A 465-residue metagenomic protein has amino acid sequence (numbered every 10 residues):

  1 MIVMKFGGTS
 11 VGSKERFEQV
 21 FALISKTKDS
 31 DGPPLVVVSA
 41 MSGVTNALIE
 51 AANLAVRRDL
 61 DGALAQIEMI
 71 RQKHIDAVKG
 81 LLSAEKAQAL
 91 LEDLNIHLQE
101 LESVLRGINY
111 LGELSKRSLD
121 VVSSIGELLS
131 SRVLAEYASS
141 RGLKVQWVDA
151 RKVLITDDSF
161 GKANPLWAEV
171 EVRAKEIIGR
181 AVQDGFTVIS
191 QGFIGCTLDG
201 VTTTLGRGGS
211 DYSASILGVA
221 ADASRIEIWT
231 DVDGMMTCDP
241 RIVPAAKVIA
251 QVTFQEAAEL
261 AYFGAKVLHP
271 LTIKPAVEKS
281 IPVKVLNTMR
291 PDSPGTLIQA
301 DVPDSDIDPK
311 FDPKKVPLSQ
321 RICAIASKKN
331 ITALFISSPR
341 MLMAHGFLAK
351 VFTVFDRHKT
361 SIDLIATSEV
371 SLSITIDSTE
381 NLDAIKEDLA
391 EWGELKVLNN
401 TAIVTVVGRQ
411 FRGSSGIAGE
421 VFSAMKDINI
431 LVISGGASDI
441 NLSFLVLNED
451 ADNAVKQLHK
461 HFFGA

Functional and structural regions predicted by a protein language model:
M1-L268, I273, V446-L447: Nucleotide/pyrophosphate-binding catalytic subdomain
G32, L143, I281, T360 (+1 more regions): Short phosphate-binding/catalytic loops that engage adenosine nucleotides
V38-V56, A65-E68, W147-V148, M236 (+3 more regions): Terminal amphipathic helices with adjacent charged low-complexity linkers/tails
V153-L154, D233-G234, P291, V370 (+1 more regions): Positions that flank functional sites
R225-W229, V283-V285, D363-L364: Short hydrophobic alpha-helical runs that function as membrane-insertion/retention elements
H269, S280-N287: Acidic/polar loop patches that form or flank catalytic/metal-binding clefts of enzymes that bind anionic ligands
T296-A465: A conserved regulatory-domain signal marking ACT and ACT-like small-molecule sensing domains and adjacent regulatory
